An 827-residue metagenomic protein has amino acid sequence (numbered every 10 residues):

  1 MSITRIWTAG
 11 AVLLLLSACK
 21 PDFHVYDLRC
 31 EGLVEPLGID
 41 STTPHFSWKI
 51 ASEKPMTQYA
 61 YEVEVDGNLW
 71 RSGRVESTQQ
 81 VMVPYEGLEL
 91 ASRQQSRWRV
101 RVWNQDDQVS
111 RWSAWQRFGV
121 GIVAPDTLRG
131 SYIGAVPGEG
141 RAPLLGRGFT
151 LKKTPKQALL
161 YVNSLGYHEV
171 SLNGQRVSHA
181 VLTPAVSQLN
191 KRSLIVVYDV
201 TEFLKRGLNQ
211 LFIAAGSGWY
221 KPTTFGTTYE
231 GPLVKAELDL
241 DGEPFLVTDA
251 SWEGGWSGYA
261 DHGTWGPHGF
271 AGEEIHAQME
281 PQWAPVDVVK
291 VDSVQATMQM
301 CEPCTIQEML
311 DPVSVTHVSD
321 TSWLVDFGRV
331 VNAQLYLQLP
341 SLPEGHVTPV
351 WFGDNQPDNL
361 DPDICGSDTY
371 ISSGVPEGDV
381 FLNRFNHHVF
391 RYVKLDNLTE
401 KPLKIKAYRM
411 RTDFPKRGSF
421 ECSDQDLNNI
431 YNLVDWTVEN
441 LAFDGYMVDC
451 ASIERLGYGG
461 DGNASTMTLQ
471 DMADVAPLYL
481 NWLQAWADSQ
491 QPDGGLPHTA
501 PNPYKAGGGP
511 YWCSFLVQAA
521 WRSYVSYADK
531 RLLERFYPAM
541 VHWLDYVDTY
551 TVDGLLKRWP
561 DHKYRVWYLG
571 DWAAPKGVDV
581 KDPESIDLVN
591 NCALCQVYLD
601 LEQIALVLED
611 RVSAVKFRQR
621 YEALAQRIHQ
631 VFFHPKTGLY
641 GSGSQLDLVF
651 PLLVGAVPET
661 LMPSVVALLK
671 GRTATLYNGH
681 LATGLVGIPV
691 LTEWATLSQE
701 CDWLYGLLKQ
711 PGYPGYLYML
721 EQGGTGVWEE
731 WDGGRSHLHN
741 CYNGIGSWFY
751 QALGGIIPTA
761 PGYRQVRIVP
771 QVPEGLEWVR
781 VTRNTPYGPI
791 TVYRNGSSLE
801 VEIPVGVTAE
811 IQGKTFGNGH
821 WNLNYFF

Functional and structural regions predicted by a protein language model:
M1-T8: Bacterial N-terminal signal peptides that target proteins for export
S17-A18: C-terminal motif of bacterial Sec signal peptides marking the signal peptidase cleavage site
F23-A451, P477-L478, P497-P501, R531: Extracellular/oxidizing-compartment recognition motifs
A158-V162, L172, A333-F352, G460-S489 (+5 more regions): Alpha-helical support elements that line or immediately flank enzyme active sites and cofactor-binding pockets
Y167, L233, V247-G255, P402-L433 (+7 more regions): Active-site acid/base region of carbohydrate-active enzymes
L211, T264-H276, I453-E454, M472 (+5 more regions): C-terminal capping/lid segments that line or modulate ligand- or cofactor-binding pockets
E230-E237, S251-A277, K290, T297-M309 (+4 more regions): Non-catalytic C-terminal accessory modules of carbohydrate-active enzymes
